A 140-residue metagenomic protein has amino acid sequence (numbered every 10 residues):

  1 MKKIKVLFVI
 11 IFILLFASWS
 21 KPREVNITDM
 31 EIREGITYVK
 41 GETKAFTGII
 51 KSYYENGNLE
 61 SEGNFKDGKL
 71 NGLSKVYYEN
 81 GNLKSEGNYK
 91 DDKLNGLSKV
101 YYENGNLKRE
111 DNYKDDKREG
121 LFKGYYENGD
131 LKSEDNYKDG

Functional and structural regions predicted by a protein language model:
M1-F8: Bacterial N-terminal signal peptides that target proteins for export
I10-F12: Acidic, gly/ser/pro-rich intrinsically disordered tails
L14-G140: Glycine/tyrosine- and acidic-biased, solvent-exposed loop/turn segments at the edges of beta-strands
